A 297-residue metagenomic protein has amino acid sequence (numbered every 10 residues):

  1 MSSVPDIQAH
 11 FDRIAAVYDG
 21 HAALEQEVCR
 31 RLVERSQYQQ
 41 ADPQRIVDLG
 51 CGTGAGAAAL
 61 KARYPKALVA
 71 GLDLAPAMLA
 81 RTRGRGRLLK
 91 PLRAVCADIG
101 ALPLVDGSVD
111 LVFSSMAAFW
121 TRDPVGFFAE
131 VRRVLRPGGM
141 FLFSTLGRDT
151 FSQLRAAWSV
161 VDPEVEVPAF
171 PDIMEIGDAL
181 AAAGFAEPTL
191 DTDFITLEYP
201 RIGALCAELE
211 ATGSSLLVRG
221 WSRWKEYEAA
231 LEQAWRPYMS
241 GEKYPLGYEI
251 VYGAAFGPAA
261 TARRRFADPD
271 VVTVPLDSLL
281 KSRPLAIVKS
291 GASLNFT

Functional and structural regions predicted by a protein language model:
M1-R30: Class I SAM-dependent methyltransferase Rossmann-like catalytic core, especially the SAM/SAH-binding loop
A23-D42, A59: Conserved alpha-helix/loop element of class I SAM-dependent methyltransferases that forms part of the SAM/SAH-binding
R45-L102: Class I SAM-dependent methyltransferase SAM/SAH-binding core
G100-L111: A short acidic, Gly/Pro-enriched loop at the edge of an enzyme's catalytic core that lines a small-molecule cofactor
L111-D123: A short SAM/SAH-binding and catalytic strip from SAM-dependent methyltransferases
V125-P137: A short glycine-rich, Lys/Arg-flanked "PGG" loop and its adjoining helix->strand segment in the class I
M140-A204, T212-K225: Conserved catalytic/acceptor-binding region of the Class I
T192-T297: Conserved Class I S-adenosyl-L-methionine
